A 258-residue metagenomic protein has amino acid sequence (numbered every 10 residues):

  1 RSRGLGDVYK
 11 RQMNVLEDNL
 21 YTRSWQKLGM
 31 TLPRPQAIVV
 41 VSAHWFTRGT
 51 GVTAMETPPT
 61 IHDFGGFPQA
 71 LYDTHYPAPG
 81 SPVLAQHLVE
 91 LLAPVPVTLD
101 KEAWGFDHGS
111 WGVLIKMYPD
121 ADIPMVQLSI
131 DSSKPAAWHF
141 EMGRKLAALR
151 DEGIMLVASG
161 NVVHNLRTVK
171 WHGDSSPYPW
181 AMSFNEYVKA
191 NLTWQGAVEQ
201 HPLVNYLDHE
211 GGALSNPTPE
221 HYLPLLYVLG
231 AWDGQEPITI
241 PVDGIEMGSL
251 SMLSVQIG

Functional and structural regions predicted by a protein language model:
R1-L5, Y9: Single conserved hydrophobic/aromatic residue that forms the stacking wall/gate of nucleotide- or nucleobase-binding
Y9, V41, L88, L128 (+2 more regions): A residue-level signal for conserved active-site and pocket-lining positions in enzyme catalytic cores
R11, H44-F46, V162-V163: Catalytic metal-binding/acid-base residues of hydrolase active sites
N19-P33: Short catalytic helix/loop segments, enriched in acidic residues and glycine and frequently bearing histidine
P33-G49: N-terminal low-complexity or amphipathic/hydrophobic leaders
T53-P77: A charged helix-plus-loop insertion that forms the helical arch/lid used to bind and gate nucleic-acid substrates
A85-F140, K145: Internal, conserved structured core segments that host functional sites
E90, P94, I123-P124, S132-K134 (+3 more regions): Surface-exposed, charge/polar-rich loops and edge strands
